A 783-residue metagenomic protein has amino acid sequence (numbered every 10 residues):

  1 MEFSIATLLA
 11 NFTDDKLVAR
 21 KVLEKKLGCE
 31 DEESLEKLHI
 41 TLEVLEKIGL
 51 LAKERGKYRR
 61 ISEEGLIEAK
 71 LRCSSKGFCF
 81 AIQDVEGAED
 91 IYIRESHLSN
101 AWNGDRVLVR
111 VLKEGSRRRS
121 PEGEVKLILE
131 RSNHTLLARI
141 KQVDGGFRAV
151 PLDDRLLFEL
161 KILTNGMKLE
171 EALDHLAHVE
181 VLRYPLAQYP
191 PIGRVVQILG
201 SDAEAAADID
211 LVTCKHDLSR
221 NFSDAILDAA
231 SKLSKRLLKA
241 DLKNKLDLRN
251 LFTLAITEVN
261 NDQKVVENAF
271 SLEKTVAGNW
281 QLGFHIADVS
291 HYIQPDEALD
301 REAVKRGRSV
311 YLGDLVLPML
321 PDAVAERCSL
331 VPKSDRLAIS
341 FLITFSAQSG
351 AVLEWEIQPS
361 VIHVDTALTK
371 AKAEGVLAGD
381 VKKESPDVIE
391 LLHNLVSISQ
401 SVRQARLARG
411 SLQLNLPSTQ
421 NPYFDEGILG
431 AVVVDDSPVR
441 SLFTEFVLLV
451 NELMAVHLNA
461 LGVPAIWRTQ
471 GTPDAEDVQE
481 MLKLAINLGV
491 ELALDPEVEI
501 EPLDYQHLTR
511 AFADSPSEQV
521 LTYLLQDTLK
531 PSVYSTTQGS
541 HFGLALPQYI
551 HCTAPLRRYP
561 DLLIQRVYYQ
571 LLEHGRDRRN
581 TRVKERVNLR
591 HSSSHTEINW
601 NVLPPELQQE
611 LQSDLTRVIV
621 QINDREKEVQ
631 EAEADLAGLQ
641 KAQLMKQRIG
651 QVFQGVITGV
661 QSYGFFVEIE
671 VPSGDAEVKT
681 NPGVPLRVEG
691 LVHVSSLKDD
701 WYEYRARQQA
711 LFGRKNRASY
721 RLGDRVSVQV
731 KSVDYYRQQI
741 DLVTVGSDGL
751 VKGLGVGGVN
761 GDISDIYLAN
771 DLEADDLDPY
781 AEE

Functional and structural regions predicted by a protein language model:
M1-G283, S290-D335, Q643, Q708-L711 (+2 more regions): Charge-lined substrate channels and their catalytic hotspots, especially those that engage the 3′ end of RNA
K25, N165, L173, H178 (+10 more regions): Electropositive polyanion-binding surfaces
G746-D748: Short, electropositive alpha-helical surface patch
